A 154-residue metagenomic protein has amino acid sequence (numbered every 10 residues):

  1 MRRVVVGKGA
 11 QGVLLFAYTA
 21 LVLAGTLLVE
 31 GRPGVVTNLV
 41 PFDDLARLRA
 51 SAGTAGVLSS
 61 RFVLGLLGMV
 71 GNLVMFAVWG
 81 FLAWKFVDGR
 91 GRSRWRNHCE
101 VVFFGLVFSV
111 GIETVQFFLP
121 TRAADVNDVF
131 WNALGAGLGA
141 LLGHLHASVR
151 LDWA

Functional and structural regions predicted by a protein language model:
M1-T121, G137-A154: Bulky hydrophobic segments
P120-N132: Non-cytosolic membrane-interface motifs at loop->transmembrane helix junctions
